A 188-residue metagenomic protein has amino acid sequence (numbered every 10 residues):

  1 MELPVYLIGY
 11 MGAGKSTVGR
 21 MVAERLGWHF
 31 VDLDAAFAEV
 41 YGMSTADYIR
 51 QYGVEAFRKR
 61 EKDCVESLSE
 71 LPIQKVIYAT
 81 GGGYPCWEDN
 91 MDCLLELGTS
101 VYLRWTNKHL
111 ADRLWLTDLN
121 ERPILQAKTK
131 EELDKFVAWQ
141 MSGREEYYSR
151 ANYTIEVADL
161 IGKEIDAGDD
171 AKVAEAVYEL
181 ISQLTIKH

Functional and structural regions predicted by a protein language model:
L7: Hydrophobic anchor at the beta1->P-loop junction of P-loop NTPases
Y10: P-loop (Walker A) phosphate-binding loop of NTP-binding proteins
S16: Walker A/P-loop
E24-A35, M43: Post-Walker A helix-loop "phosphate-sensing" segment adjacent to the P-loop in P-loop NTPases
R25, S142-H188: NTP-dependent small-molecule kinase module
A35-L95, L125-Q126: ATP-dependent small-molecule kinase phosphotransfer cores that center on conserved nucleotide phosphate-binding segments
L97-E145: A glycine- and Lys/Arg-enriched "phosphate-lid" helix/loop adjacent to the NTP-binding pocket of small-molecule kinases
